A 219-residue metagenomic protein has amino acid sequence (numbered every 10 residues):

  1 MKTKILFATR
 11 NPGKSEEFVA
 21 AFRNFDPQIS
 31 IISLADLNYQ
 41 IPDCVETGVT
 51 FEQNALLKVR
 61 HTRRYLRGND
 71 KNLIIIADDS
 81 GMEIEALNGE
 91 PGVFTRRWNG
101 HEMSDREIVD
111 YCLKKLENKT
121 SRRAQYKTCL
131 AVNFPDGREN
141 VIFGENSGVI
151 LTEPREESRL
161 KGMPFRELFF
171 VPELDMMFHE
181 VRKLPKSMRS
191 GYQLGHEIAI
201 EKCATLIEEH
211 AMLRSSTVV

Functional and structural regions predicted by a protein language model:
K2-L6, P12-V219: Anionic-ligand binding patches
